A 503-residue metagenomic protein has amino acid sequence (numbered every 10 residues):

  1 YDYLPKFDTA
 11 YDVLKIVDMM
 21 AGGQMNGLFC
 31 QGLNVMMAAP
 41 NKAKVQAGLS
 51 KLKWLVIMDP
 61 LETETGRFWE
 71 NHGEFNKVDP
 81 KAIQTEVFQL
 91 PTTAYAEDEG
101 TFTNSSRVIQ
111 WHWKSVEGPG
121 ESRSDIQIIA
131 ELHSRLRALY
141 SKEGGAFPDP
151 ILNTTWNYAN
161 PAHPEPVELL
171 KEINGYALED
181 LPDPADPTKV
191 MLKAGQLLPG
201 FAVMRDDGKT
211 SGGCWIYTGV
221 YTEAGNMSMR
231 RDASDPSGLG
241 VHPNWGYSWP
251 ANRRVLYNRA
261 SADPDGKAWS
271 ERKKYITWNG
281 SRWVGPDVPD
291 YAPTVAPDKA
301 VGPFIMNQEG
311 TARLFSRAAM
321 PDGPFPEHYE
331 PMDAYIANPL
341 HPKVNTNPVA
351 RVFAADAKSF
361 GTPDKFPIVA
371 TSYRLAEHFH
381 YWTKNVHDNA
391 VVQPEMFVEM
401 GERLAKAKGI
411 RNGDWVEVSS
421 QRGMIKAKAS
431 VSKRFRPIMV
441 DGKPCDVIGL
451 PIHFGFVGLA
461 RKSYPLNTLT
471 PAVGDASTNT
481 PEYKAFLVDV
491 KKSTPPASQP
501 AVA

Functional and structural regions predicted by a protein language model:
Y1-E86, T93-E99, T188-K408: Extended redox/cofactor-interaction regions of prokaryotic respiratory oxidoreductases
M25, F29, S105-K114: Short acidic (Asp/Glu) and glycine-rich catalytic loops that position anionic groups and cofactors
G66-F68, F75, P91, V108-G118: Short beta-alpha connecting loops at secondary-structure transitions that line or flank enzyme active sites
Q89-T92, I438-M439: Short hydrophobic/aromatic-enriched beta-strand-loop microsegments
T101-F102, I109, V116, N389 (+1 more regions): Short clusters of hydrophobic/aromatic residues that line enzyme substrate/ligand-binding pockets
S115-S122, I126, A130: Alpha-amylase-like alpha-glycosidases and glucanotransferases acting on alpha-linked glucans and related
Q127-L181, N279-V288, A292-P297, F304-M306 (+2 more regions): Long, contiguous, secondary-structure-rich segments that constitute the structural scaffold of globular domains
E179-M191: Extended alpha-helical or coil "stalk/linker/tether" regions that are enriched in polar/charged and small residues
